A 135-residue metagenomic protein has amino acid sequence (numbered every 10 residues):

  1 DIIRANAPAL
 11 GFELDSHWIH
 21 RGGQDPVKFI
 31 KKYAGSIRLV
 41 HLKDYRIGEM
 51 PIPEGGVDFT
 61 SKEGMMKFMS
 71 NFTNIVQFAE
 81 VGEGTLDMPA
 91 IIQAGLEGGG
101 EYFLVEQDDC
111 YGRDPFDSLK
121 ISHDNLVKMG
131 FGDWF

Functional and structural regions predicted by a protein language model:
D1-A79: Acidic/histidine-rich catalytic cores of soluble enzymes
I2, V76-E83, D114-I121: Alpha-helix N-cap and loop-to-helix initiation/capping positions
A7-G11, S36-R38, E97-Y102, F131 (+1 more regions): Short, well-ordered coil/turn segments that N-cap beta-strands
D25-P26, D87, P115-S118: Residues at alpha-helix caps and immediate loop-helix transition turns in enzyme cores, especially N- and C-cap
E83-L96: A short, acidic, amphipathic alpha-helical segment used as a generic capping/interface helix at domain edges
L104-P115: A short, acidic, flexible beta-alpha connecting loop/helix-capping segment that sits on the rim of active
R113-F135: C-terminal helical cap(s) of enzyme catalytic domains, especially alpha/beta-barrels
